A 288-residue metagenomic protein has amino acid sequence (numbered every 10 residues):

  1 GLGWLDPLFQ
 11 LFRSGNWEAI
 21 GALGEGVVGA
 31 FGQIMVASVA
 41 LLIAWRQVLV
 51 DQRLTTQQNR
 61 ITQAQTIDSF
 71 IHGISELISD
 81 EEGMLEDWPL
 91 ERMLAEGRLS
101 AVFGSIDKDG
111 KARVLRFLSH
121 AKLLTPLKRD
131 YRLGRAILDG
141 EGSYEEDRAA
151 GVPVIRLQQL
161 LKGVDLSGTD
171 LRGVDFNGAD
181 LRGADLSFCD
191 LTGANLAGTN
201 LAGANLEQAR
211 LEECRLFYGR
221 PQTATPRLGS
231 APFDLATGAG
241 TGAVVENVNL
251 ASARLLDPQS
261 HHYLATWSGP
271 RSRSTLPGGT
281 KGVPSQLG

Functional and structural regions predicted by a protein language model:
G3-G97: Membrane-proximal alpha-helical anchors
R13-L41, L133-G288: Tandem repeat scaffolds
Q47, D51-L54, Q58, K122-P126 (+3 more regions): Short amphipathic alpha-helical patches
Q63-G168: Hydrophobic repeat-domain scaffold segments
